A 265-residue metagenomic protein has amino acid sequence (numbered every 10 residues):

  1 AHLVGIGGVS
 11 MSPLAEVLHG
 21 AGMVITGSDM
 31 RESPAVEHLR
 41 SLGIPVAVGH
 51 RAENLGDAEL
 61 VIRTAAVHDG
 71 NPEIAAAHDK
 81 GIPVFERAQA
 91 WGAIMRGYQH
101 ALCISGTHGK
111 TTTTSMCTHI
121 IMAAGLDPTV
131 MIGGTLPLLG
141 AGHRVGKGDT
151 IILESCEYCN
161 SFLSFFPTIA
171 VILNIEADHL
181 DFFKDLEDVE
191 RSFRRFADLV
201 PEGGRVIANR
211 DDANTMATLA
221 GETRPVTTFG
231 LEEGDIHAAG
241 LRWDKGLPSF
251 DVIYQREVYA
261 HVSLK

Functional and structural regions predicted by a protein language model:
A1-P45, D57, V61, D79-I82 (+4 more regions): ATP-dependent carboxylate-amine ligase
S10-S12, S33, T64, C156 (+2 more regions): Short linear Ser/Thr-Pro motifs
V17-G20, R40, N54, A65-R210 (+3 more regions): Phosphate-binding loop of NTP-binding sites
S28-M30, A47-H50, F85-G92, V130-G134 (+2 more regions): Beta-strand->loop->alpha-helix junctions that form or flank phosphate-binding loops in nucleotide-handling enzymes
H50-D57: Short amphipathic alpha-helix with an adjacent loop that forms part of the alpha/beta core around
Q99-A101, L247, Y259: Short coil/loop residues immediately preceding or within conserved phosphate-binding loops of NTP-utilizing enzyme
D149, E232-G234, R256-A260: Short acidic/polar mixed-charge low-complexity motifs
P248-Y254: Short polybasic amphipathic segments
